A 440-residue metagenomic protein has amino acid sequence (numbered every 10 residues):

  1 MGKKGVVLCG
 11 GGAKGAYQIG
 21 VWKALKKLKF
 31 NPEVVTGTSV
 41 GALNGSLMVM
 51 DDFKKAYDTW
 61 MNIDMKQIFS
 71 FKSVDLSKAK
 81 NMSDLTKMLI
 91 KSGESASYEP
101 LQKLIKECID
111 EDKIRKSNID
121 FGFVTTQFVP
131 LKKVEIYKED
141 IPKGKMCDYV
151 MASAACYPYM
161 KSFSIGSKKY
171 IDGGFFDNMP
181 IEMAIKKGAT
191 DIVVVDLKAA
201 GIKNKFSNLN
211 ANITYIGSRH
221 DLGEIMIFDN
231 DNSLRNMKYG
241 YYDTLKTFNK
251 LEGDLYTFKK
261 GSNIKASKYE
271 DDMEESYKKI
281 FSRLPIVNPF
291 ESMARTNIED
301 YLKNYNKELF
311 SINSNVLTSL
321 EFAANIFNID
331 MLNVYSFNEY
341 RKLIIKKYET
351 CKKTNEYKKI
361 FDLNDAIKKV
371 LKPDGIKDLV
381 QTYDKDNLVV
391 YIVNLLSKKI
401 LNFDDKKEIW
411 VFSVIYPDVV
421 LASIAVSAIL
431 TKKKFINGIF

Functional and structural regions predicted by a protein language model:
M1-T38, S46-F440: Patatin-like phospholipase
